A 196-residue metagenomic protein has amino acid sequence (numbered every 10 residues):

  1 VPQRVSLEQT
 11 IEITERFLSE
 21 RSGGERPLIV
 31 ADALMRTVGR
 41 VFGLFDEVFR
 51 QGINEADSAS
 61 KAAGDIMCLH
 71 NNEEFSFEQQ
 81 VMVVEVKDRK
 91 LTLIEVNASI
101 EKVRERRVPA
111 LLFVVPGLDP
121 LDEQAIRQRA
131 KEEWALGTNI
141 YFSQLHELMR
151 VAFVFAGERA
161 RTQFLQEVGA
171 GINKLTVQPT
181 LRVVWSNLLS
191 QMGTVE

Functional and structural regions predicted by a protein language model:
V1-I29: Interdomain/boundary linker segments immediately adjacent to catalytic/signaling cores
L28-V30, L34-E196: Catalytic core segments in nucleotide and nucleic-acid processing enzymes
